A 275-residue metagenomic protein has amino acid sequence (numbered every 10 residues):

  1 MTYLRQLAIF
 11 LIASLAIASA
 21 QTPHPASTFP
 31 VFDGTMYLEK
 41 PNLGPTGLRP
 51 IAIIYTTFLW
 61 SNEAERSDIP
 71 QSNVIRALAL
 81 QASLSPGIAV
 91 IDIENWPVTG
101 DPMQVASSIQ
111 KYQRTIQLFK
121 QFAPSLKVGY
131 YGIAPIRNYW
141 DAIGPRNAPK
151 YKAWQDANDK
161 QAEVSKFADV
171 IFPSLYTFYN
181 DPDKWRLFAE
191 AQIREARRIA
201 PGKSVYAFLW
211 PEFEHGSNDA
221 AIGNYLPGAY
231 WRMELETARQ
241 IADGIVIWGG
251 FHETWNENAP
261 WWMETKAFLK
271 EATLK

Functional and structural regions predicted by a protein language model:
M1-A8: Bacterial N-terminal signal peptides that target proteins for export
I12-S19: Hydrophobic h-region of N-terminal signal peptides that target proteins for export in Gram-negative bacteria
Q21-K275: Glycan-processing catalytic domains of CAZymes
